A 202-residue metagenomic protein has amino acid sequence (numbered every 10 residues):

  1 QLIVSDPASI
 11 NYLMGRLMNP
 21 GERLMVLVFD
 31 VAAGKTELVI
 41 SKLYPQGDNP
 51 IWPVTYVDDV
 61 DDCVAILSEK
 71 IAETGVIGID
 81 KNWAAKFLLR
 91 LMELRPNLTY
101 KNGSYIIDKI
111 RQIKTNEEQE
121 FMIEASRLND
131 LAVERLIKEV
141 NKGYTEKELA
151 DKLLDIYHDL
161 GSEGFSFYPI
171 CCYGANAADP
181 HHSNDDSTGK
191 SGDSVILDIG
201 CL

Functional and structural regions predicted by a protein language model:
Q1-E69: N-terminal accessory/capping or targeting/presequence segment of soluble
V4-S5, D30, D80, C172 (+1 more regions): Short beta-strand segments
I10-P20, S104-I107, Y144-L202: Short catalytic-site patches enriched in acidic/histidine residues that coordinate or position cofactors/metals
L24, A33-K35, A72-V76, N97 (+1 more regions): A general structural motif
L38, V54, Y100, I170-C171: Generic preference for hydrophobic
P45-D48, F87, T188: A short local loop/turn or secondary-structure capping micro-motif enriched for an aromatic residue
D62-F165: Flexible, acidic/His-enriched mid-domain "rim/lid" segments that flank
